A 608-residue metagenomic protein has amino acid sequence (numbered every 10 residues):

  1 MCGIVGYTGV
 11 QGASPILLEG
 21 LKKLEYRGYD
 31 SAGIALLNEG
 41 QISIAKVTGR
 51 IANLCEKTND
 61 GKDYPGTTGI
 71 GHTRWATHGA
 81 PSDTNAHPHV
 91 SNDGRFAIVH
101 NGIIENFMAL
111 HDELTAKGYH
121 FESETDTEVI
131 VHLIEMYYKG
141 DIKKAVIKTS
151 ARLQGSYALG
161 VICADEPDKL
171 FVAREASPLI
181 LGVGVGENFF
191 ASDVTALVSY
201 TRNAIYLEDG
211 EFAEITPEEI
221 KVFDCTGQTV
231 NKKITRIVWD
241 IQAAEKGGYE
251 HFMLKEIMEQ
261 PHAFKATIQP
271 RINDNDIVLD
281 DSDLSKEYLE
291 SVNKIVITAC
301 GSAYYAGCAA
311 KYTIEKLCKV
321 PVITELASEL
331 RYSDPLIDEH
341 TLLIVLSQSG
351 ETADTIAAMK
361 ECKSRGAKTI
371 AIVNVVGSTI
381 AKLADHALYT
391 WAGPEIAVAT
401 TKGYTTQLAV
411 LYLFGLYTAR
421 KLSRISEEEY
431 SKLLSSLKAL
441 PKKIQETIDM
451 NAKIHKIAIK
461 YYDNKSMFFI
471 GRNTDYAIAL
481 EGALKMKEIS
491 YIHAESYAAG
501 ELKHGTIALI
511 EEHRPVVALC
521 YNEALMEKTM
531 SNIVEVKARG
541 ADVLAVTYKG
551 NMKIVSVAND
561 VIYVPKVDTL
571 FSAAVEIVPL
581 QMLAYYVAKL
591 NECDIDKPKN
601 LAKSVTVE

Functional and structural regions predicted by a protein language model:
M1-K246, E250, H262-N293, Y332 (+5 more regions): Conserved short alpha-helical segments that host acidic/polar catalytic motifs at enzyme active sites
I4, I98, V161, V172 (+6 more regions): Structural beta-sheet core signal
L24-G33, N101-E105, V172-L181, E250-M253 (+5 more regions): Conserved phosphate/anionic-ligand binding catalytic regions in large, soluble enzymes, centered on
T67, G71-T84, N273-E287, A310-L346 (+1 more regions): Glycine-rich oxoanion-binding loops at beta->alpha junctions
P88-V90, F171-V172, A204-I205, F212-E214 (+12 more regions): Replace "in large, NTP-powered and nucleic-acid-processing enzymes" with "in large, NTP-powered factors and other
Q260-F264, I268-V296, H386-P515, A588-E608: Active-site phosphate/pyrophosphate-binding segments
E290-K432, S436-A439, L519-I562, L583 (+1 more regions): Glycine-rich phosphate-binding loops that contact phosphosugars or nucleotide phosphates
D542, V557, V567-E608: Generic C-terminus detector
